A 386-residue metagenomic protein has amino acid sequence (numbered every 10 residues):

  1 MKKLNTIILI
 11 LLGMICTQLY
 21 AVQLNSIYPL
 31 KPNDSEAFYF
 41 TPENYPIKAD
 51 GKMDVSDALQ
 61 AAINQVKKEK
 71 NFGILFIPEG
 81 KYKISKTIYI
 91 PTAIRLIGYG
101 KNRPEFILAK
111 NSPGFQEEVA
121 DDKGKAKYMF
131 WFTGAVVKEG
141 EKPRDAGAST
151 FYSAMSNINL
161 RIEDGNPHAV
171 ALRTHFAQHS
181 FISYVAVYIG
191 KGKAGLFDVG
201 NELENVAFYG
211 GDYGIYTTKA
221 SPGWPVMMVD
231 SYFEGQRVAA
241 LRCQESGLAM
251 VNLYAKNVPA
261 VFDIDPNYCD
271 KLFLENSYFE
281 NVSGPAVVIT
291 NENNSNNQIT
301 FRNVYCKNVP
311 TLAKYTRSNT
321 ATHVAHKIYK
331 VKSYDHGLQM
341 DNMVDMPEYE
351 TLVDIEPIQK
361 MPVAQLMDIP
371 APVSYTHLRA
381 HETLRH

Functional and structural regions predicted by a protein language model:
L4-T6, C16-F76, I84, Y89-D164 (+8 more regions): Extracellular "leader-to-stem" segments immediately downstream of a signal peptide or signal-anchor in secreted/lumenal
T6-I7, H386: Short amphipathic alpha-helical "recognition" segments used for binding
L9-G13: Hydrophobic helical h-region of N-terminal Sec-dependent signal peptides in bacterial secretory/periplasmic proteins
A380-H386: A short, hydrophobic C-terminal helix/tail in secreted or cell-surface proteins
